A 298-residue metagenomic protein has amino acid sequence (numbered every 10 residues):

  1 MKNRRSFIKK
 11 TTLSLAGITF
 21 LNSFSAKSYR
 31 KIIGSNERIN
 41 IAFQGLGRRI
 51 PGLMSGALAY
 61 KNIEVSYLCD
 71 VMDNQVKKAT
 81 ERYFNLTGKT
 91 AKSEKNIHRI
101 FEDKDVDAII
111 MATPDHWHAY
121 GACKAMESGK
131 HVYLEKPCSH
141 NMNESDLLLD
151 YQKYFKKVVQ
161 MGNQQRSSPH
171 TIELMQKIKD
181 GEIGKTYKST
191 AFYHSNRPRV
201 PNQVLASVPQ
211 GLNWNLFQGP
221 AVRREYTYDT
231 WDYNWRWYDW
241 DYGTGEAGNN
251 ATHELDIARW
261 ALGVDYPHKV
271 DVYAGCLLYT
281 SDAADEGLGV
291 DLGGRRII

Functional and structural regions predicted by a protein language model:
M1-L134, N143-V158: N-terminal glycine-/serine-/threonine-rich beta1-alpha1-beta2 phosphate-ribose binding loop of Rossmann-like
G52-L53, G162-H170, Y193-P267: Mid-domain beta-loop-alpha active-site segment that forms a flexible, acidic cofactor/metal-binding surface
D107, Y187, H268: Short acidic/polar active-site loop segments enriched in Thr and Asp
H131, C138-L216: A contiguous active-site-proximal alpha/beta segment in oxidoreductase catalytic domains
K269-A274: Conserved S-adenosyl-L-methionine
Y279-E286: Conserved small/polar residues in nucleotide/adenosyl-binding loops
V290-I298: Hydrophobic alpha-helical segments, chiefly the membrane-spanning helices and signal/signal-anchor peptides
